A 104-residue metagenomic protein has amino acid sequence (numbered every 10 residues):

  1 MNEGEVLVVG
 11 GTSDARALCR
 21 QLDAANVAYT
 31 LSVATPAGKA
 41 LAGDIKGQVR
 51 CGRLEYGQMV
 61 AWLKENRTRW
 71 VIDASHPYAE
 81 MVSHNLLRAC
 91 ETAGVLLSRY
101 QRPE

Functional and structural regions predicted by a protein language model:
N2-V6: Extreme N-terminal starter segment of soluble prokaryotic enzymes
L7, Q21-A25, V33, R50-L54 (+2 more regions): Electropositive, gly/pro-rich neighborhoods at or near active sites that engage anionic ligands
G10-K46: N-terminal glycine-rich anion-binding loop in soluble enzyme alpha/beta folds
G11, A15, C19, G52 (+2 more regions): Small-side-chain structural scaffolding
A17-L18, A40, Q58, M81-N85: Phosphate- and divalent-cation-binding pockets in alpha/beta enzyme and binding domains that engage nucleotide-derived
I45-K64: Glycine-rich, highly charged phosphate/nucleotide-binding loops
V60-E104: Glycine/small-residue-rich loop that forms an oxyanion/phosphate-binding "nest" at active or ligand-binding sites
